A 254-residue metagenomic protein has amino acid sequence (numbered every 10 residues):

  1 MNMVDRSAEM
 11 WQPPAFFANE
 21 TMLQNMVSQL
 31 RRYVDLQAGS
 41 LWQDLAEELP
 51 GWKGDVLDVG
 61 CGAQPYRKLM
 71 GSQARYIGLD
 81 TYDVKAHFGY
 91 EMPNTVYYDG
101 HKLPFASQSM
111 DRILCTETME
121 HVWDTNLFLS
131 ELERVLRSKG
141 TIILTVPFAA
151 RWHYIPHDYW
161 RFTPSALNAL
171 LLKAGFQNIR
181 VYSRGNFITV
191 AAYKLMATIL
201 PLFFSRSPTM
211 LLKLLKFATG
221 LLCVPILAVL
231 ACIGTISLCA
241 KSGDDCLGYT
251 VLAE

Functional and structural regions predicted by a protein language model:
M1-Q108, R112, L129, C232 (+2 more regions): Conserved N-terminal segment of class I S-adenosyl-L-methionine
R6-P13, L23-Q24, R31, T95-Y97 (+3 more regions): S-adenosyl-L-methionine-dependent methyltransferase catalytic module, highlighting the catalytic core
D83, K102, E120, A150 (+1 more regions): Active-site micro-motifs of SAM-dependent methyltransferase domains
C115-T118: A short beta-strand submotif of the Rossmann-like class I SAM-dependent methyltransferase core that lines
